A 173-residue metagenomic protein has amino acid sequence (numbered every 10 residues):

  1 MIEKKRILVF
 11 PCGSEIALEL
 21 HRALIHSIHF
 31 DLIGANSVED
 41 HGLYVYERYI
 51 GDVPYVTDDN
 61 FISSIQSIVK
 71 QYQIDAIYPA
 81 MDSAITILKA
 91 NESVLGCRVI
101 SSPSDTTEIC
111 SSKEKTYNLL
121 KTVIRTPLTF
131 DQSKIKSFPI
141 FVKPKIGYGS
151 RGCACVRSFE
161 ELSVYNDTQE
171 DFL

Functional and structural regions predicted by a protein language model:
M1-S102: ATP-binding N-terminal substructure of ATP-dependent carboxylate-amine bond-forming enzymes
T107-L173: Active-site nucleotide/adenylate-binding loops and adjacent lid/helix of ATP-dependent enzymes
